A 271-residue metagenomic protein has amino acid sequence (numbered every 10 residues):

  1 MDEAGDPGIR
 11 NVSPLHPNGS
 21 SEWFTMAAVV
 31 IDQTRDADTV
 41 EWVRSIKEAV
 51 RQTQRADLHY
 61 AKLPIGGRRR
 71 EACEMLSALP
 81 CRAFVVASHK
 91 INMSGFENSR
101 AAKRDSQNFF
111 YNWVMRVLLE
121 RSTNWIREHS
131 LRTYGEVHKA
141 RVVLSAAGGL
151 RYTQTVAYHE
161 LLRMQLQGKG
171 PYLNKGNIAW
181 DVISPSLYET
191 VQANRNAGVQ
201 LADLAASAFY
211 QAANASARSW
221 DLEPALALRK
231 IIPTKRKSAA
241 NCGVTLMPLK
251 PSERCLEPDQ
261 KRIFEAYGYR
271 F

Functional and structural regions predicted by a protein language model:
M1-F271: Phosphate-ester processing/binding pockets and catalytic centers
